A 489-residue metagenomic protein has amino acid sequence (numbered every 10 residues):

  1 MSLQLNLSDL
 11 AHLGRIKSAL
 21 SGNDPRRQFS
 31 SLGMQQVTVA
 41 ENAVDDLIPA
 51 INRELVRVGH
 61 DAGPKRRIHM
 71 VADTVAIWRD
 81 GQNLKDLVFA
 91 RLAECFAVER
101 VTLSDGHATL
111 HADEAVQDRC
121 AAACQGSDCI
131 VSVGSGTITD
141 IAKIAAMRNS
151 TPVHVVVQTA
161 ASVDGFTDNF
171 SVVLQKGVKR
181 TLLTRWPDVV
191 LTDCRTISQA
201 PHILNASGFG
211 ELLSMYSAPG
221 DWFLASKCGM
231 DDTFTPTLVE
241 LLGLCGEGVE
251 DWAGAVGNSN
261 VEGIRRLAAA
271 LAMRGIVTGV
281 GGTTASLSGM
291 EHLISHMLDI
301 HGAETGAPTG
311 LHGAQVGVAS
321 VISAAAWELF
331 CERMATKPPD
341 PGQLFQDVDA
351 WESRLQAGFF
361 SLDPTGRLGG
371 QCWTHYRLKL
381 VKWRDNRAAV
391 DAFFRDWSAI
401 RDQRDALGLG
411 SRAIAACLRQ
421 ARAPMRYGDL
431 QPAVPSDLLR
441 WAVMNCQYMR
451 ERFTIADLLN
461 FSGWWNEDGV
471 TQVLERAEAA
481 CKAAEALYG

Functional and structural regions predicted by a protein language model:
S2-C129: ATP/NTP phosphate-donor binding region
S2-G33, M334-G489: C-terminal charged capping/lid subdomain of soluble metabolic enzymes
F29-S30, A62, A122-Q125, M147-N149 (+3 more regions): Solvent-exposed alpha-helices and their adjacent loops that cap or buttress functional pockets in soluble metabolic
Q35, R148-G248: A glycine/threonine-rich phosphate-anchoring loop and its flanking beta-alpha core in nucleotide/phosphate-binding
V56, A93, Q125, V178 (+11 more regions): Generic secondary-structure signature for well-ordered alpha-helical cores
G81, S135-I144, V163-F166: Short glycine/serine/threonine-rich phosphate/pyrophosphate-binding segments that cradle anionic phosphate groups
L84-V88, I138-T151, L298: Short Gly/Thr/Asp-enriched flexible loops that form oxyanion-binding sites at enzyme active sites
V239-A413: Active-site segments that bind and position negatively charged phosphate/pyrophosphate groups
